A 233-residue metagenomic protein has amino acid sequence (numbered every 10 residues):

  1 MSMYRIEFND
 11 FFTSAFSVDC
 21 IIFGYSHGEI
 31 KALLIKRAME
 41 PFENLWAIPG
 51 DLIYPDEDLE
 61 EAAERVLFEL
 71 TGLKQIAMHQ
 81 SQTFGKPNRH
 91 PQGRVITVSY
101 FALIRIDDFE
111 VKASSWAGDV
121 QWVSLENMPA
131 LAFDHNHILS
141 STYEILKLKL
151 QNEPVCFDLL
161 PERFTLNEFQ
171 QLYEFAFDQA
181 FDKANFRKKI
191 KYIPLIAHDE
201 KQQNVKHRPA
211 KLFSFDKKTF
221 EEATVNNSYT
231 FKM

Functional and structural regions predicted by a protein language model:
M1, Y25-H27, A32-L33, D56 (+3 more regions): Core subunits and conserved enzymes of cellular information-processing and envelope-translocation systems across
E7-W46: N-terminal strand-loop-strand
S14-V18, E60-E64, F68-V111, N127 (+2 more regions): Active-site segment of metal-dependent pyrophosphate-handling enzymes, primarily the Nudix hydrolase catalytic core
I48-D56, D158-L159: Short histidine-centered catalytic/ligand-binding loop motif
F101, V111-L146, L159-N167, N185-P194 (+1 more regions): NUDIX/MutT-family hydrolases
Q171-A180: Short helix-coil junctions and helix-kink-helix linkers
F181-K211: RNA substrate-recognition surfaces in RNA-acting enzymes
K201-M233: Long, intrinsically disordered, low-complexity Ser/Thr/Pro-rich regulatory/activation regions of nuclear proteins
